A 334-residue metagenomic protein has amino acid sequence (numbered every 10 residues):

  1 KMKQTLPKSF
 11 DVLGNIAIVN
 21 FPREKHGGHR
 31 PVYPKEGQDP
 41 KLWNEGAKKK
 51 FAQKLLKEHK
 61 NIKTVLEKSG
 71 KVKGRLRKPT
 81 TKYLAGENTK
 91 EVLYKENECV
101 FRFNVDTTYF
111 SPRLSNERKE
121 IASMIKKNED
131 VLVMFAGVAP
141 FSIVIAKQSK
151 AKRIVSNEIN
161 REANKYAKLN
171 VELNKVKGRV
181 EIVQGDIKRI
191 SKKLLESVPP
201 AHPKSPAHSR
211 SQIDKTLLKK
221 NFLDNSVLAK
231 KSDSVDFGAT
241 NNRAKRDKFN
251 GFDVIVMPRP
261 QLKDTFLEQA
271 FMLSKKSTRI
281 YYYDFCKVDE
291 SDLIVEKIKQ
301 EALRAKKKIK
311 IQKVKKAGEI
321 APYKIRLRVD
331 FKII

Functional and structural regions predicted by a protein language model:
K1-I334: SAM-dependent transferase fold signal centered on methyltransferase-like domains, encompassing both Class I
